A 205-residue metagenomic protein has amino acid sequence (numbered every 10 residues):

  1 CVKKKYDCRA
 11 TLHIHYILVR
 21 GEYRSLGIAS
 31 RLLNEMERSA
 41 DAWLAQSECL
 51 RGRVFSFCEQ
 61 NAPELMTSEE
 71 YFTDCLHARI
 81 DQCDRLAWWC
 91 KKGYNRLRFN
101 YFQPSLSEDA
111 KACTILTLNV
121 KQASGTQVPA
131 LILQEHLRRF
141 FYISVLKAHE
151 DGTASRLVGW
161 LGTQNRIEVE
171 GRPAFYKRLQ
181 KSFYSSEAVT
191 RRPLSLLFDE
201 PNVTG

Functional and structural regions predicted by a protein language model:
C1-G21: A conserved beta-strand-loop-helix scaffold within acyl/acetyltransferase catalytic domains
K4-D7, R38-G52: Alpha-helix termini
R9-L12, G27-R31, E35, I80-A87: Short, well-structured alpha-helical interface segments that form or flank functional binding sites
L18-Y23, S124-Q127: A generic structural motif
V19, S25-A42: Conserved acetyl-CoA-binding loop-helix of GNAT-fold acetyltransferases
G21-R24, P63-L65: A short acidic, glycine/proline-enriched capping/turn motif at secondary-structure boundaries, especially helix N-cap
A45-G205: Terminal substrate-recognition subdomain of acyl/acetyltransferases
